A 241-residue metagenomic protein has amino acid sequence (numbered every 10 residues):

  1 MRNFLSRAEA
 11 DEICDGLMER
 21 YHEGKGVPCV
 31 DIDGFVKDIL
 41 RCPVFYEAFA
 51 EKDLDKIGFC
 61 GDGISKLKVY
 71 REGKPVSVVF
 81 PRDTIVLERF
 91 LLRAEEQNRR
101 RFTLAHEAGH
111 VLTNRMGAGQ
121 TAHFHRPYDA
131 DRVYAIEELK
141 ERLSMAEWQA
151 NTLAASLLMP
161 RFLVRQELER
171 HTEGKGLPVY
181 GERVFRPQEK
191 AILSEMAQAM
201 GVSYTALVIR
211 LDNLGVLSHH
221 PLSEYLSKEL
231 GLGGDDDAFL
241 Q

Functional and structural regions predicted by a protein language model:
M1-Q241: Active-site hotspot residues in diverse enzymes, especially metal/ion-binding acidic/histidine motifs
